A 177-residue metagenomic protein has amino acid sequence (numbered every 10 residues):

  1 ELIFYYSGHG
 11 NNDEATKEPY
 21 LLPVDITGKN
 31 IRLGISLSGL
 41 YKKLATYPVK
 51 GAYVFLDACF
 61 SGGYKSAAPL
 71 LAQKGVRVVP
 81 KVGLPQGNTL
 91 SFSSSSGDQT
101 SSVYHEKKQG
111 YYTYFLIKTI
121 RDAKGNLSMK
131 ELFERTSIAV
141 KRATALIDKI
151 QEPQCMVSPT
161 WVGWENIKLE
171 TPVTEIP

Functional and structural regions predicted by a protein language model:
E1-P177: Cysteine endopeptidase catalytic domains of the caspase/legumain-like
